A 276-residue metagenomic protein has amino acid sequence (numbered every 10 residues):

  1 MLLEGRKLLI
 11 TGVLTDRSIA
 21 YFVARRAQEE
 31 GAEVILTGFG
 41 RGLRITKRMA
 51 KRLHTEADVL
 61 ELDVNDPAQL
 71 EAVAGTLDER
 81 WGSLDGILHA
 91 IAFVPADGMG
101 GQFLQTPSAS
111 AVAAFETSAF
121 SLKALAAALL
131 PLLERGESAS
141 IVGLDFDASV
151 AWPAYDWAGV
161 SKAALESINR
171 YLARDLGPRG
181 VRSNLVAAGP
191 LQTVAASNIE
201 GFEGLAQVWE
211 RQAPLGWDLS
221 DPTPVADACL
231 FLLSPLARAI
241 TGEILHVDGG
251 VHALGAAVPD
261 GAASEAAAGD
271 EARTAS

Functional and structural regions predicted by a protein language model:
L2-L36: Canonical Rossmann dinucleotide-binding motif of NAD(H)/NADP(H)-dependent dehydrogenases/reductases, specifically
I10, L88, V142, S183-V186 (+3 more regions): Hydrophobic structural elements of the Rossmann-like NAD(P)H-binding subdomain that define the short-chain
G12-Y21, A92-L130, E134-P178, P190-T193 (+2 more regions): Catalytic loop of short-chain dehydrogenase/reductase
Q28, G82, E134-R135, R174-R179 (+3 more regions): A short hydrophobic alpha-helix cap/turn motif
K51, L60-E71, G75-R80, G86-A114 (+4 more regions): Conserved mid-core segment of classical short-chain dehydrogenase/reductases
A74, L122, A126, N169-R170 (+2 more regions): Short-chain dehydrogenase/reductase
F120, L185, E203-I240, L245-G249 (+1 more regions): C-terminal helical subdomain
T241-S276: Short C-terminal tail/terminal secondary-structure segment of NAD(P)H-dependent dehydrogenase/reductase domains
